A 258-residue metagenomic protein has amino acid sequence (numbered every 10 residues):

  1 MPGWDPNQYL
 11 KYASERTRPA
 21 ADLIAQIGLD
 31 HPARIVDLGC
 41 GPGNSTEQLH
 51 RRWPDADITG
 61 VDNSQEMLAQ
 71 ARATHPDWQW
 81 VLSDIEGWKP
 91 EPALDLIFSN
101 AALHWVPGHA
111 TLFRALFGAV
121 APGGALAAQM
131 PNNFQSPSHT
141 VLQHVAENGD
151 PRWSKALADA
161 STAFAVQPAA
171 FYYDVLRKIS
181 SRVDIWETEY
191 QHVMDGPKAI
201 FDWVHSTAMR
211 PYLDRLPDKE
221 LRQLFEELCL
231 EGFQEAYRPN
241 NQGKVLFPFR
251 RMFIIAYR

Functional and structural regions predicted by a protein language model:
M1-A33, N44-Q48, M67-Q70, Q143: Conserved class I S-adenosyl-L-methionine
G28, W53-P54, R72, P107 (+2 more regions): Short conserved AdoMet
R34-W88, T111: Class I SAM-dependent methyltransferase SAM/SAH-binding core
P42-N44, A160-R258: Conserved Class I S-adenosyl-L-methionine
K89-I97: A short acidic, Gly/Pro-enriched loop at the edge of an enzyme's catalytic core that lines a small-molecule cofactor
L96-A110, N132: A short SAM/SAH-binding and catalytic strip from SAM-dependent methyltransferases
A110-A125: A short glycine-rich, Lys/Arg-flanked "PGG" loop and its adjoining helix->strand segment in the class I
A125-R152: Conserved class I S-adenosyl-L-methionine
